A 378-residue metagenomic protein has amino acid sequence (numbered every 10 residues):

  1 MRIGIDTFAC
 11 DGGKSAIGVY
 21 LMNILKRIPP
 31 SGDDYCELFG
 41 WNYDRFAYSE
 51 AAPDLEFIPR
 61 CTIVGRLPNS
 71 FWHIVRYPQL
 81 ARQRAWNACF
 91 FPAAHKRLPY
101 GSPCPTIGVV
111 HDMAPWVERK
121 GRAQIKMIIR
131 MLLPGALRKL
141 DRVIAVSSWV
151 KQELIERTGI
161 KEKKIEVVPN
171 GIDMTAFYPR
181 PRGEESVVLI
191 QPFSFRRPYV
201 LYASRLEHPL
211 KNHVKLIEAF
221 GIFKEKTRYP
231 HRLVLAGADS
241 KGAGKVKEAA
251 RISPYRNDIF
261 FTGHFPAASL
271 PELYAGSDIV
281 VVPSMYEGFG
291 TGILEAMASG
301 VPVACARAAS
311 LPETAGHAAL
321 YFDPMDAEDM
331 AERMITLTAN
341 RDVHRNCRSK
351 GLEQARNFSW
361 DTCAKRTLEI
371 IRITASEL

Functional and structural regions predicted by a protein language model:
M1-L378: Carbohydrate transferase catalytic cores enriched for Leloir-type hexosyltransferases
